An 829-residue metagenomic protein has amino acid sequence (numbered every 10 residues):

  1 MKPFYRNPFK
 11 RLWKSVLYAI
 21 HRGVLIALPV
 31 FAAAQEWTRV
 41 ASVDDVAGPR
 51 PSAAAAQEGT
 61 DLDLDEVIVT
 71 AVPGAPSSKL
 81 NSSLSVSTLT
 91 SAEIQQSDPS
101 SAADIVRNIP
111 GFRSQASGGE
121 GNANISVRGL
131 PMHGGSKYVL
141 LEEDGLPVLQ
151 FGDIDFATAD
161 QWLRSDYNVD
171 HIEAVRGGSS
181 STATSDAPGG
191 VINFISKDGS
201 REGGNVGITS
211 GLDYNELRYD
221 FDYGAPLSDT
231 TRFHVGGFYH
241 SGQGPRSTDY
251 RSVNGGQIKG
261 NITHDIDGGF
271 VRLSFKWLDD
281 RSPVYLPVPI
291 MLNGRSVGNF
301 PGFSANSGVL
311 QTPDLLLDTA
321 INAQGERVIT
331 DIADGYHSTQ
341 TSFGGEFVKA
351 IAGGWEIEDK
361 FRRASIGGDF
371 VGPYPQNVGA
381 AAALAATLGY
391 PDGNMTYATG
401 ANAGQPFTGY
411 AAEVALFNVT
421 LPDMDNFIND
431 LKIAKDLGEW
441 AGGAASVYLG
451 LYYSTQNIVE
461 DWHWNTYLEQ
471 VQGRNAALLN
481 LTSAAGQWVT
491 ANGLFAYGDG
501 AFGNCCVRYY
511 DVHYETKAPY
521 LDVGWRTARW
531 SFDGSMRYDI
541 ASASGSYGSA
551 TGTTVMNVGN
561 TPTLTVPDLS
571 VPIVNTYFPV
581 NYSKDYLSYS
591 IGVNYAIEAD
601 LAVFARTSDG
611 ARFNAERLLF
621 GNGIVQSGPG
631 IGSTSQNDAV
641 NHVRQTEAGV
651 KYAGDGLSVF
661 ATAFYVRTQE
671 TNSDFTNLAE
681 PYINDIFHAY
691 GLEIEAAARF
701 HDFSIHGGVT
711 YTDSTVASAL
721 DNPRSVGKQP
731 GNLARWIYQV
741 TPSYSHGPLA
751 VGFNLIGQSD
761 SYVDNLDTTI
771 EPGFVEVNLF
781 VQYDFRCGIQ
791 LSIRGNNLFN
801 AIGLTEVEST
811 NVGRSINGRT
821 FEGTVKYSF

Functional and structural regions predicted by a protein language model:
V40-V46, R529, G656-T676, Y682-L766 (+3 more regions): Gram-negative outer-membrane beta-barrel transporters
A41, R50-A54, A75-S78, S83-V86 (+1 more regions): Extracytoplasmic beta-strand/coil segments of soluble accessory domains associated with Gram-negative outer-membrane
D45-S97, G121-N124, T668: N-terminal periplasmic "start-of-domain" segments of outer-membrane beta-barrel proteins
P147-R176: Short acidic/polar hinge/loop motifs at secondary-structure boundaries that mediate gating or recognition
V191-P226, V235-S247, N754: Short strand-turn segments of transmembrane beta-barrel domains in outer membranes, especially the first one or two
I258, T263-D265, F270-S342, D369-N418 (+2 more regions): Acidic/polar loop-and-plug regions of large Gram-negative outer-membrane beta-barrel proteins
M424, G442-F495, A501-R667, A697-R699 (+2 more regions): Structural signature of Gram-negative outer-membrane beta-barrels, strongest in the C-terminal barrel of TonB-dependent
G813-F829: Outer-membrane beta-barrel "beta-signal"
